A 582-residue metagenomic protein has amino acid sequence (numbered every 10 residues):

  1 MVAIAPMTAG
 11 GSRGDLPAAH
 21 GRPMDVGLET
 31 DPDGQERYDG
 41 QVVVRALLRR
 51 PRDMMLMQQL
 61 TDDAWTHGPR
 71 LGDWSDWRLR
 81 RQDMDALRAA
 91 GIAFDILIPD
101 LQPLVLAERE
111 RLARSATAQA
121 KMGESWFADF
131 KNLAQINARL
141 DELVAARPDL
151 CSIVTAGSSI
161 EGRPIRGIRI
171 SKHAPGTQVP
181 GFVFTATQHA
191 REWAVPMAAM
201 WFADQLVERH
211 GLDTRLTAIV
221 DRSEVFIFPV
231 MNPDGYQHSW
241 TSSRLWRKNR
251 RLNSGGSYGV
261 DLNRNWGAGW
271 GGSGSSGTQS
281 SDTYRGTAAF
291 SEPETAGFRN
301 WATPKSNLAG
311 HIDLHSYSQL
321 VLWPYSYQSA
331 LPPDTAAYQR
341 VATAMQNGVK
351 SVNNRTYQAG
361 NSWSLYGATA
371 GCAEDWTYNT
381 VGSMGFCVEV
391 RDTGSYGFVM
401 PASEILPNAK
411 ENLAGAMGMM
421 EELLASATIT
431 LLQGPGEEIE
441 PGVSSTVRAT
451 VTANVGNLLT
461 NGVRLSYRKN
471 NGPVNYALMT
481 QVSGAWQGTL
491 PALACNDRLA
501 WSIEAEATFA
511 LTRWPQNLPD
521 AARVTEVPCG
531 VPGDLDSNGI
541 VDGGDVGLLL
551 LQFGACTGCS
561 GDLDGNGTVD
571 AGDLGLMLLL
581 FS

Functional and structural regions predicted by a protein language model:
I4, G10-R464, N470-N471, Y476 (+3 more regions): M14 metallocarboxypeptidase catalytic domain recognition
R70-D76, W486, G561-G565: Surface-exposed aromatic
W126, F130, V531-G539, L563-D564: Disulfide-bonded cysteine-rich modules in secreted/extracellular proteins, activating on the conserved Cys frameworks
V482-T489: Aromatic sugar-binding surface patches on proteins that engage polysaccharides or sugar-phosphate polymers
L490-A494: Short, flexible loop/turn segments at beta-strand junctions in immunoglobulin-like and fibronectin type III
L535-T557, G565-S582: Alpha-helical segments with a strong preference for the paired helices of cellulosomal dockerin domains
